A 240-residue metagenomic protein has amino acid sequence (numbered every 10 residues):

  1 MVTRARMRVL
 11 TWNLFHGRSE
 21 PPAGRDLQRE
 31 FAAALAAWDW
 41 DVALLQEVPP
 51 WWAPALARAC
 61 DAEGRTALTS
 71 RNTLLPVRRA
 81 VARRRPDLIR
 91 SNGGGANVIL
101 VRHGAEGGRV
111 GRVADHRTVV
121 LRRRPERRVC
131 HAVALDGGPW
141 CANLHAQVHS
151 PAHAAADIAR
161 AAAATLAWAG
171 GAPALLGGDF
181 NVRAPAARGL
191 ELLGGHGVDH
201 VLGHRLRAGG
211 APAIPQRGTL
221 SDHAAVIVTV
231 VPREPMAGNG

Functional and structural regions predicted by a protein language model:
M1-V42, P50, P54, R58 (+2 more regions): Active-site regions of metal-assisted phosphoester/phosphodiester hydrolases, unifying DNase/endonuclease modules
R71-L74, H149: A short, histidine- and acid-enriched strand-loop-helix "catalytic/donor-clamping" loop that lines the nucleotide-sugar
